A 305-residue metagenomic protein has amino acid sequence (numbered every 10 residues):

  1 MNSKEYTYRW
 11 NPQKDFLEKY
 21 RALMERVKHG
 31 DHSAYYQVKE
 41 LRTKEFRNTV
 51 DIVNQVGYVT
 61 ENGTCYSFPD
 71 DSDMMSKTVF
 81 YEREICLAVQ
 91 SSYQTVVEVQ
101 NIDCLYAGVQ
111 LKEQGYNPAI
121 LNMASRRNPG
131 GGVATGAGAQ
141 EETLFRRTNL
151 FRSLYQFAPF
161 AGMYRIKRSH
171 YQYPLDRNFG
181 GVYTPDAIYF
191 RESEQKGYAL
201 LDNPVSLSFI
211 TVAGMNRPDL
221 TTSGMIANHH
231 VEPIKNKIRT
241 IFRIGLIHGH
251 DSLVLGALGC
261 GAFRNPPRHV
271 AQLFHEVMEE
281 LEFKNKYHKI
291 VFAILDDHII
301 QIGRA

Functional and structural regions predicted by a protein language model:
M1-L253, A257-R304: Macrodomain-like recognition of ADP-ribose-binding/processing modules
